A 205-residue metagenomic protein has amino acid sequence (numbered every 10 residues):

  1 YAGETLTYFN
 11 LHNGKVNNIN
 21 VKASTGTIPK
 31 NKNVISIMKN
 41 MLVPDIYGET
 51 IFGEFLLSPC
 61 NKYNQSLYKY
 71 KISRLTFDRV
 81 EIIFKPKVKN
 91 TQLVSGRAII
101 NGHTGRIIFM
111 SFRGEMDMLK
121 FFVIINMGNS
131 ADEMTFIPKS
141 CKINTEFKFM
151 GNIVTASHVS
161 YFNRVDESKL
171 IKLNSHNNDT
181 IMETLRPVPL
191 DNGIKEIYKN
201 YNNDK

Functional and structural regions predicted by a protein language model:
Y1-V94, E146-K205: Structured extracytoplasmic
K87-K89, H103, E115, S130: Solvent-exposed coil/turn segments that connect beta secondary-structure elements in extracytoplasmic/periplasmic
L93, G102-F109: Surface-exposed extracellular loop regions of Gram-negative outer-membrane beta-barrel proteins
G96-A98, G102, V123-M134: Extended lipid/amphipathic-ligand handling interfaces
I108-G114, K205: Transmembrane beta-strand segments that form the barrel wall of outer-membrane beta-barrel proteins
M110, K139-C141: Beta-strand-dense domains in secreted/periplasmic systems and polymorphic toxin scaffolds
E115-I124: Beta-rich nucleic-acid/ligand-interaction surfaces
